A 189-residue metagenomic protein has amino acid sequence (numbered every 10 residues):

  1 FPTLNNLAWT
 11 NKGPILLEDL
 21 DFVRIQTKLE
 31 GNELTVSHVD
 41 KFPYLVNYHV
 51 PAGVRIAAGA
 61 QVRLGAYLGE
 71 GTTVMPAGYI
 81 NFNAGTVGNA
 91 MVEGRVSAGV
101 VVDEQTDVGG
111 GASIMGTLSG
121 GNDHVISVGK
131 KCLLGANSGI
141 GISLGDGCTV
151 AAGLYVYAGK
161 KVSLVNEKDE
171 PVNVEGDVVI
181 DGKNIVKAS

Functional and structural regions predicted by a protein language model:
F1-N47, I185-S189: Terminal amphipathic alpha-helical/low-complexity segments used for targeting or macromolecular assembly
K12-K28, G110-L118, S138, D146 (+1 more regions): Short, Lys/Arg-enriched charge-dense amphipathic segments
D21-N32, G99, Q105, T117-N122 (+1 more regions): Short, surface-exposed, charge-dense and proline/glycine-enriched linear segments
L45-V54, D123-V125: Short, positively charged
V46-H49, G59-R63: A mid-sequence, solvent-exposed acidic-amphipathic segment
V54, A60-V62, A66-L68, T72-V74 (+8 more regions): A structural motif detector for beta-strand N-caps
G121-V125, K130-L133, A158-S189: C-terminal segments of enzyme domains that contribute to small-molecule binding surfaces
